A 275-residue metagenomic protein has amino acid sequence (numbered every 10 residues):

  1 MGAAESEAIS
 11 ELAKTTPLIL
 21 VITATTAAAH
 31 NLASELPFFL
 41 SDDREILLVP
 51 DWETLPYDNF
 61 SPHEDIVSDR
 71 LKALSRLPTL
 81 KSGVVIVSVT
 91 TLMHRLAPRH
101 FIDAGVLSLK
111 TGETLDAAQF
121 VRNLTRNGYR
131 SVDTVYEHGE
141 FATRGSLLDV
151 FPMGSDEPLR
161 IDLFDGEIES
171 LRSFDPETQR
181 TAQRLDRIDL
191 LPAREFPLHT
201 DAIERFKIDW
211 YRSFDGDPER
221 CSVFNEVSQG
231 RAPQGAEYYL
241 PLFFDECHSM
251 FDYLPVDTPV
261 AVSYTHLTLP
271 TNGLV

Functional and structural regions predicted by a protein language model:
M1-L267: ASCE RecA-like P-loop NTPase motor cores that couple ATP hydrolysis to mechanical translocation on nucleic acids
H266-V275: Single conserved hydrophobic/aromatic residue that forms the stacking wall/gate of nucleotide- or nucleobase-binding
